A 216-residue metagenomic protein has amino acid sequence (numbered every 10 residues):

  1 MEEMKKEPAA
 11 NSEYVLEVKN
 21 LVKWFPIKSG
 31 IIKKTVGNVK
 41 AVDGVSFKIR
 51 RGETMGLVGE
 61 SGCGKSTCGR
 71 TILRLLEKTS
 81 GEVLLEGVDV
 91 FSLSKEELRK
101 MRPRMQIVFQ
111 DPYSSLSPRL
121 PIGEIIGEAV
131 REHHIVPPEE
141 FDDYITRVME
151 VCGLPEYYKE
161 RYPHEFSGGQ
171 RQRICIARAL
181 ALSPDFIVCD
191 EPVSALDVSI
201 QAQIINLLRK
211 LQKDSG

Functional and structural regions predicted by a protein language model:
V58-G59: The feature captures the beta-strand-to-loop junction immediately N-terminal to the Walker
L73: Helix-to-loop junction immediately C-terminal to a conserved catalytic motif
G81-D89, M101: Conserved ABC transporter NBD signature motif
D89, E139-Y157, L208-K210: Conserved ABC ATPase "signature" region
Y162-F166, Q170: Conserved ABC ATPase signature
I176, I204: Hydrophobic anchor residue at the start of the ABC signature
A181-D185, D214: A short, proline-enriched helix->beta-strand linker immediately N-terminal to the Walker B motif in ABC-type P-loop
